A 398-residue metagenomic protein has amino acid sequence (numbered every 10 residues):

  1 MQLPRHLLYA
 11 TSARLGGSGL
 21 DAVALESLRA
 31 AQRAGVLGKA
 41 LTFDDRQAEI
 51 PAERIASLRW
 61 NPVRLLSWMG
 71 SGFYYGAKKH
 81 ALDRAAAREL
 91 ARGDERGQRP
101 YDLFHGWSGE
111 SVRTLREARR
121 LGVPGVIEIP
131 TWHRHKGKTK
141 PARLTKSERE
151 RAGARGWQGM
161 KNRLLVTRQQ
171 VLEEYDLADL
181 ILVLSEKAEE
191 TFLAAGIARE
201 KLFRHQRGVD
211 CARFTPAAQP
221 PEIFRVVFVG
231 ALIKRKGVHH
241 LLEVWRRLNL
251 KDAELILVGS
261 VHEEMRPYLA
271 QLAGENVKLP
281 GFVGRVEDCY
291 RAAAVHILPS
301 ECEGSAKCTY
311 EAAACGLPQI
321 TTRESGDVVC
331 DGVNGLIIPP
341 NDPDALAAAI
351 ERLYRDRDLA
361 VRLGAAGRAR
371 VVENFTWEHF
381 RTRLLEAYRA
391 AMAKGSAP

Functional and structural regions predicted by a protein language model:
P62-F73, G125-Q169: Acceptor-binding helix/loop patch of EC 2.4 sugar-transfer enzymes, predominantly nucleotide-sugar-dependent
A118, A194, L232, E243 (+2 more regions): Short, structured helix-loop element that forms part of the nucleotide-activated donor/catalytic region
K187, G208: Carbohydrate-associated surface elements
A218-R247: Conserved donor-binding/catalytic core segment of Leloir-type glycosyltransferases
F282, E301: Aromatic "clamp/platform" in nucleotide-sugar-dependent glycosyltransferases that forms part of the donor/acceptor
P318-T321: Short hydrophobic beta-strand element within catalytic cores of glycosyltransferases and related nucleotide-activated
G332, L336-P343, R352-R357: Conserved acidic donor-binding segment of nucleotide-sugar-dependent glycosyltransferases
A345, R352, L359-N374, F380-E386: A short, well-ordered alpha-helix in the C-terminal region of glycosyltransferases
